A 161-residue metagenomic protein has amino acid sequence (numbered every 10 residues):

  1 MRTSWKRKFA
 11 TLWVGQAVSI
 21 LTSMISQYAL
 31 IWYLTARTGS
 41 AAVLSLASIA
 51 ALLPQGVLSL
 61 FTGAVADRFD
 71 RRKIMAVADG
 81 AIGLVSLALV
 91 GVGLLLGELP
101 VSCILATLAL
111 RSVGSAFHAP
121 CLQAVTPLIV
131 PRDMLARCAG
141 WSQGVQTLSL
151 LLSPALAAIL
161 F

Functional and structural regions predicted by a protein language model:
M1-F161: Alpha-helical transmembrane-bundle signature of multi-pass membrane transport and export proteins
